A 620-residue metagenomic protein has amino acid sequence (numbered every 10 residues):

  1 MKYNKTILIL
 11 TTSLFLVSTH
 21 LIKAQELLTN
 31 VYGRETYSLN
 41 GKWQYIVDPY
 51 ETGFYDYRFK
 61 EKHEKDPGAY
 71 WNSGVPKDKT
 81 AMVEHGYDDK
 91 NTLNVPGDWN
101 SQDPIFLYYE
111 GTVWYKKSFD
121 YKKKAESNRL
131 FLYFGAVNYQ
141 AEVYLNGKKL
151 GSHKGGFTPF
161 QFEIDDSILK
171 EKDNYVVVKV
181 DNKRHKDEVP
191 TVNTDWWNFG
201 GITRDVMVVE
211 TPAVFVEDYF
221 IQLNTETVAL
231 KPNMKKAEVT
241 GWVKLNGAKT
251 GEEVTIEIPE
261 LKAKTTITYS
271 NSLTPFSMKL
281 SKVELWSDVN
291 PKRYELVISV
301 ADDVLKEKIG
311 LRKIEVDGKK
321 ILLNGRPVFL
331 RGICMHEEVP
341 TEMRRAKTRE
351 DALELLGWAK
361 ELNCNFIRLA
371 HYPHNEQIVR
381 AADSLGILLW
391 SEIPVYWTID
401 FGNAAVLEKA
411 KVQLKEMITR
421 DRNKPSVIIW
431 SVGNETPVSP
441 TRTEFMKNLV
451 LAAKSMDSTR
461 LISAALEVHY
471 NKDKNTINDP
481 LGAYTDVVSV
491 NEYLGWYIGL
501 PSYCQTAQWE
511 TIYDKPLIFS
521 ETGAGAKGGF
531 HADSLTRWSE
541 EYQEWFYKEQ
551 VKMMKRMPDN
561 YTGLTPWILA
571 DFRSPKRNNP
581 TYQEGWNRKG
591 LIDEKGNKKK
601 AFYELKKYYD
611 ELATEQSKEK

Functional and structural regions predicted by a protein language model:
M1-L27: Bacterial Sec-dependent N-terminal signal peptides
T29-D56, G68, G74-V75, A81 (+9 more regions): Substrate-binding clefts and catalytic carboxylate motifs of secreted carbohydrate-active enzymes
T29-N30, I46-Y50, D98, I105-V216 (+2 more regions): Accessory beta-strand-rich segments of carbohydrate-active enzymes
R34, N198-F220, R312-P327: Low-complexity, Pro/Ser/Thr- and charge-rich linker/hinge segments at domain boundaries
Y139, F157-D166, Y175, K179 (+8 more regions): Active-site mouth of glycoside hydrolases
Y144-L150, P259-E260, A301-D302, N324: Short strand-turn-strand beta-turns centered on an Asx-Gly dipeptide
L169-E171, W242-D317: Extended acidic/polar, glycine-enriched regions that form or flank non-catalytic beta-rich accessory modules
A213-G247, Y609, T614-K620: Surface beta-strand/loop "capping" patches
